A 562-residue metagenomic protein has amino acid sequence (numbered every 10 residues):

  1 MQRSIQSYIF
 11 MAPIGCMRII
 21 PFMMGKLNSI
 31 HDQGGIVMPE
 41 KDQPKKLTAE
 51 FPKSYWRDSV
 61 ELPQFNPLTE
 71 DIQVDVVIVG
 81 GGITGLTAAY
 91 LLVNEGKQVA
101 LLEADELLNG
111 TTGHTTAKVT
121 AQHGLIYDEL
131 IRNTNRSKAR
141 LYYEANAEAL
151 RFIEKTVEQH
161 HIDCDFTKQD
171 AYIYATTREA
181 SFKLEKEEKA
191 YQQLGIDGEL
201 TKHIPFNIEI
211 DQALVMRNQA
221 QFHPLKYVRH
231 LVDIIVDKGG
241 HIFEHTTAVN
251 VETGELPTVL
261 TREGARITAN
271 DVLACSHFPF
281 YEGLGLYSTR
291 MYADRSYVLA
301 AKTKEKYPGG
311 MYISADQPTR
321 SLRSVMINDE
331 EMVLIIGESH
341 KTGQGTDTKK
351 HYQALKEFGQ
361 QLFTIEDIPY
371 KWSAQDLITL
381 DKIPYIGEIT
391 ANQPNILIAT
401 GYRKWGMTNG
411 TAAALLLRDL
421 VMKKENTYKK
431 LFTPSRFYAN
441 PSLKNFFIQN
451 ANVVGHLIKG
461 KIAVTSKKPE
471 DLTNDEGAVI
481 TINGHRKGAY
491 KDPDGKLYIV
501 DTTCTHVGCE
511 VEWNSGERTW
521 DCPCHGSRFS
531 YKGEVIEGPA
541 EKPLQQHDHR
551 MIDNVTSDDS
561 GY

Functional and structural regions predicted by a protein language model:
G25-L27, D32-V76: Extreme N-terminal leader/targeting segments of oxidoreductases
P39-D58, L125-I131, K155-H230: Flavin (FAD/FMN) cofactor-binding and adjacent substrate-gating region of FAD-dependent oxidoreductase domains
V76-L101: N-terminal Rossmann-like FAD-binding beta1-loop-alpha1 element of flavoenzymes
N94-H114: Glycine-rich FAD pyrophosphate-binding loop
L214-E263: Helical element adjacent to the flavin cofactor pocket in flavoenzyme catalytic cores
N250-S324, H456, G460, V464 (+1 more regions): Flavin-dependent oxidoreductases
L299, V479-Y562: Rieske [2Fe-2S] iron-sulfur-binding domain
G345, Y352-Q353, Q361-F446: C-terminal catalytic lobe of FAD-dependent flavoproteins
